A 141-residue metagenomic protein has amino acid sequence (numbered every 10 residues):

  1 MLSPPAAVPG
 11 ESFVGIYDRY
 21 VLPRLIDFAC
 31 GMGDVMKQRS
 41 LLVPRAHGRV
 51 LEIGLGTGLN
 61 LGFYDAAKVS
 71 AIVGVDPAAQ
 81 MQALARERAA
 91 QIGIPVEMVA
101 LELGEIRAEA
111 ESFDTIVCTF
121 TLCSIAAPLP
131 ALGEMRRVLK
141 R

Functional and structural regions predicted by a protein language model:
A7-G33: Class I SAM-dependent methyltransferase Rossmann-like catalytic core, especially the SAM/SAH-binding loop
A29-R49, L59, F63: Conserved alpha-helix/loop element of class I SAM-dependent methyltransferases that forms part of the SAM/SAH-binding
V43-R45, A66, A110, L132: A short, aliphatic-rich alpha-helical micro-motif
G48, S70, D114: Conserved acidic residues
L51-I53, T57-E105: Class I SAM-dependent methyltransferase SAM/SAH-binding core
G104-I116: A short acidic, Gly/Pro-enriched loop at the edge of an enzyme's catalytic core that lines a small-molecule cofactor
D114-A127: A short SAM/SAH-binding and catalytic strip from SAM-dependent methyltransferases
L129-R141: A short glycine-rich, Lys/Arg-flanked "PGG" loop and its adjoining helix->strand segment in the class I
